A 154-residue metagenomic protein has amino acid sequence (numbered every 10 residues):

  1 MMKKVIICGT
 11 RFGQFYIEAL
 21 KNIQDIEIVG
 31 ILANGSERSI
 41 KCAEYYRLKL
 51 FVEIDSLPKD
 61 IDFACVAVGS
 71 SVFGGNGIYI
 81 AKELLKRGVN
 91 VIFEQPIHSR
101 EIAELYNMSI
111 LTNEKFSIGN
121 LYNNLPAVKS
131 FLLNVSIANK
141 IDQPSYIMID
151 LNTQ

Functional and structural regions predicted by a protein language model:
M1-Y46: N-terminal Rossmann-like dinucleotide-binding module
I6-C8, L32, A67, G119 (+1 more regions): Short hydrophobic segments within beta-strands
I7, V91-E94, F116-G119: Short catalytic-loop micro-motif centered on adjacent basic/acidic residues
Y16, L50-M108: Beta-loop-alpha module in the N-terminal Rossmann-like domain of NAD(P)-dependent dehydrogenases, especially those
K21-D25, K86-V91, L111-K115: Short, surface-exposed connector motifs at secondary-structure boundaries
V29, D62, S145: Conserved acidic residues
A43-K49, L111-F116: A short helix-to-beta-strand connector/capping loop
H98-Q154: A contiguous active-site-proximal alpha/beta segment in oxidoreductase catalytic domains
